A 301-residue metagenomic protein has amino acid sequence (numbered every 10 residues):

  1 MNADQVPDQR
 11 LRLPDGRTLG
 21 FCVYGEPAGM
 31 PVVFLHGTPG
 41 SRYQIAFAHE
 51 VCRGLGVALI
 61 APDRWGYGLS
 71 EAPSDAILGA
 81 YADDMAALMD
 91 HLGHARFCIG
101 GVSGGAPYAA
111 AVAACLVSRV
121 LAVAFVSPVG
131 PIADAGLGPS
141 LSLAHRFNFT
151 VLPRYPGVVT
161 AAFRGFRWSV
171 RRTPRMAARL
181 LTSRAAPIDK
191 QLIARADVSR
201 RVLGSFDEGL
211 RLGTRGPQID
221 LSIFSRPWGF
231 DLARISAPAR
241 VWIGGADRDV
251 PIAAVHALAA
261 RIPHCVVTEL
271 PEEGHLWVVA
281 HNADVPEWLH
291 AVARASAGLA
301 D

Functional and structural regions predicted by a protein language model:
E26-G29, H36-S41, S103: Active-site glycine-rich loops that stabilize anionic/oxyanionic intermediates across multiple enzyme folds
T38-E50: The serine-hydrolase catalytic nucleophile loop
C52-A72: Conserved alpha/beta-hydrolase
A80-F97: Conserved acidic catalytic loop of the alpha/beta-hydrolase fold
R96-P139: Conserved hydrolase catalytic core segment
L143-F230: Alpha/beta-hydrolase
I235, V241-I243, D247: Short beta-strand/loop motif that positions the catalytic acidic residue of the alpha/beta-hydrolase fold
H264-D301: Catalytic active-site module of serine/aspartate enzymes centered on a nucleophile-bearing elbow/loop
